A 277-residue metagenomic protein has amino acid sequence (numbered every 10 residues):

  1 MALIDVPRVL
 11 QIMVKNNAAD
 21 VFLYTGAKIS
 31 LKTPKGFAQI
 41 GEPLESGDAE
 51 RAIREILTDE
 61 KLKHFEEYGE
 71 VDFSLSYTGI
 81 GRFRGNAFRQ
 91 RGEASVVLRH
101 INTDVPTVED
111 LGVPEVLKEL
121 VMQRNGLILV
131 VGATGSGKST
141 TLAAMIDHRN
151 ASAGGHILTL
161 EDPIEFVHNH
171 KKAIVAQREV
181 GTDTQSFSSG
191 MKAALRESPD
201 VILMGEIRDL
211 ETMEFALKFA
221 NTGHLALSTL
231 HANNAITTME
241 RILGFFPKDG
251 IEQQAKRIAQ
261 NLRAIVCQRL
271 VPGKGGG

Functional and structural regions predicted by a protein language model:
M1-G277: Short, flexible helix-loop junctions that flank or precede catalytic/ligand sites
